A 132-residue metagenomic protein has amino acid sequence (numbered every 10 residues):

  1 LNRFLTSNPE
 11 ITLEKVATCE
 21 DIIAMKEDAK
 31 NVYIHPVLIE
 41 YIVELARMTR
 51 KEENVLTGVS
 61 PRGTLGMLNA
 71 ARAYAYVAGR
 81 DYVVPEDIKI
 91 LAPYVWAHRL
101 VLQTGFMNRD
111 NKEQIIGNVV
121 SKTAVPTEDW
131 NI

Functional and structural regions predicted by a protein language model:
L1-E44: Conserved AAA+ ATPase core "coupling" helix
K51-I132: C-terminal engagement/docking regions of AAA+ P-loop ATPases
